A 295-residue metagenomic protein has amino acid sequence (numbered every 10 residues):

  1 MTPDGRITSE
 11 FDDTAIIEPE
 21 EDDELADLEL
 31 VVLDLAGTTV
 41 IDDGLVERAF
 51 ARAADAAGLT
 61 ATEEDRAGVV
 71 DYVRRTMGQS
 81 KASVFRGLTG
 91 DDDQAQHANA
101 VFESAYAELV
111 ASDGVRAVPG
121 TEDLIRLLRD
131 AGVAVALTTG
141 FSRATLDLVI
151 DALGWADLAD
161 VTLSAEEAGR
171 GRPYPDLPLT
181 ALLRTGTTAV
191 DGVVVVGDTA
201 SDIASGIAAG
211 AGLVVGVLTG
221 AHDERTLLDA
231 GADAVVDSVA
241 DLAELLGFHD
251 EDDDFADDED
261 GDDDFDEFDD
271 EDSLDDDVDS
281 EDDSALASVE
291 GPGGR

Functional and structural regions predicted by a protein language model:
M1-E29, R143, D147-R295: Asp-based, Mg2+/Mn2+-dependent phosphohydrolase catalytic module
F11-D13, E18, E24-E122, R126: N-terminal helical cap/lid subdomain that shapes the substrate entry/recognition surface in HAD-like hydrolases
V40, D71, G114, A136-T139 (+3 more regions): A generic secondary-structure micro-motif detector that highlights 1-2 residue hydrophobic/ambivalent hotspots embedded
F50, T121-L153: Substrate-recognition element of Asp-dependent hydrolases with the DxDx(T/V) motif
R52, G87, L127, T180 (+2 more regions): Alpha-helical scaffold segments in soluble metabolic enzymes
D55, R129, I207: Anion (oxyanion) recognition and catalysis
L59, V133, A211-G212: Short glycine/serine/threonine/alanine-rich loop segments
